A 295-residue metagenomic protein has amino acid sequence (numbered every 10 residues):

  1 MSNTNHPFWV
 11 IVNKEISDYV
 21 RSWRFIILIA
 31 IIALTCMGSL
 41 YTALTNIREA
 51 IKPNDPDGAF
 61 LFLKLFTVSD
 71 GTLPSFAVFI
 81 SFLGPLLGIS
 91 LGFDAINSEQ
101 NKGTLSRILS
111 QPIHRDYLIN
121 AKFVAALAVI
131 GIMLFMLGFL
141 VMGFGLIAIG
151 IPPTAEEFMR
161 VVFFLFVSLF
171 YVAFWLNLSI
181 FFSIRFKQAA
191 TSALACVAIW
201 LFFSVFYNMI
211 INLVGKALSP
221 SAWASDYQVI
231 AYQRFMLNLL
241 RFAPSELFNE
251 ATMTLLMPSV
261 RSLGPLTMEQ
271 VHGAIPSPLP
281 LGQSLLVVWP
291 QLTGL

Functional and structural regions predicted by a protein language model:
M1-A33: Aromatic- and glycine-rich beta-strand/loop motifs that create alpha-glucan
W23-P53, F76-I89, A195-I211, L295: Hydrophobic alpha-helical transmembrane segments of multi-pass membrane transport/permease proteins
I32, C36-R48, F60-I80, V124-I180 (+1 more regions): Secretory targeting signals
G38-N46, K187-E246, E250-A251: Transmembrane helix segments
E49-S90, L281-T293: Membrane-embedded or membrane-proximal helical elements that form or frame transporter/channel pores
V78-Q100, N177-R185, L295: Transmembrane alpha-helical segments in integral membrane proteins
D94-A128: Helix-loop-helix units of permease transmembrane domains in multi-pass membrane transporters, especially ABC
Q233-L295: Alpha-helical transmembrane segments of multi-pass membrane transporters/translocases
